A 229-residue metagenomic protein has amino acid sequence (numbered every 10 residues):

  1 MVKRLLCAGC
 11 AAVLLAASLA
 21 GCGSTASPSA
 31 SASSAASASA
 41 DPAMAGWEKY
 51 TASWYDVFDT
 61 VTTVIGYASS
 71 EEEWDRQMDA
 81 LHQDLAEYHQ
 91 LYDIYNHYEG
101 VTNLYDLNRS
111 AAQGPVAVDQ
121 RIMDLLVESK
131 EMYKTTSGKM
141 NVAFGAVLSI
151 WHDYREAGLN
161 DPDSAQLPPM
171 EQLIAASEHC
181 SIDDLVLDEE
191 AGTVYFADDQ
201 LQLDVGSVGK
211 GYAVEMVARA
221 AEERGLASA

Functional and structural regions predicted by a protein language model:
V2-T25: Sec-dependent N-terminal signal peptides of Gram-positive bacterial secreted proteins and lipoproteins
L19-L203, M216-A229: A contiguous, well-ordered beta/alpha segment that forms the leading edge of an enzyme domain
G206: Glycine- and other small-residue-rich loops at beta-strand/loop junctions that grip anionic moieties
K210: Short, conserved phosphate/pyrophosphate- and ester-handling motifs at nucleotide-, phospho-/glycolipid
A213: Short active-site segment of divalent metal-dependent hydrolases/proteases that encodes the spacing between
